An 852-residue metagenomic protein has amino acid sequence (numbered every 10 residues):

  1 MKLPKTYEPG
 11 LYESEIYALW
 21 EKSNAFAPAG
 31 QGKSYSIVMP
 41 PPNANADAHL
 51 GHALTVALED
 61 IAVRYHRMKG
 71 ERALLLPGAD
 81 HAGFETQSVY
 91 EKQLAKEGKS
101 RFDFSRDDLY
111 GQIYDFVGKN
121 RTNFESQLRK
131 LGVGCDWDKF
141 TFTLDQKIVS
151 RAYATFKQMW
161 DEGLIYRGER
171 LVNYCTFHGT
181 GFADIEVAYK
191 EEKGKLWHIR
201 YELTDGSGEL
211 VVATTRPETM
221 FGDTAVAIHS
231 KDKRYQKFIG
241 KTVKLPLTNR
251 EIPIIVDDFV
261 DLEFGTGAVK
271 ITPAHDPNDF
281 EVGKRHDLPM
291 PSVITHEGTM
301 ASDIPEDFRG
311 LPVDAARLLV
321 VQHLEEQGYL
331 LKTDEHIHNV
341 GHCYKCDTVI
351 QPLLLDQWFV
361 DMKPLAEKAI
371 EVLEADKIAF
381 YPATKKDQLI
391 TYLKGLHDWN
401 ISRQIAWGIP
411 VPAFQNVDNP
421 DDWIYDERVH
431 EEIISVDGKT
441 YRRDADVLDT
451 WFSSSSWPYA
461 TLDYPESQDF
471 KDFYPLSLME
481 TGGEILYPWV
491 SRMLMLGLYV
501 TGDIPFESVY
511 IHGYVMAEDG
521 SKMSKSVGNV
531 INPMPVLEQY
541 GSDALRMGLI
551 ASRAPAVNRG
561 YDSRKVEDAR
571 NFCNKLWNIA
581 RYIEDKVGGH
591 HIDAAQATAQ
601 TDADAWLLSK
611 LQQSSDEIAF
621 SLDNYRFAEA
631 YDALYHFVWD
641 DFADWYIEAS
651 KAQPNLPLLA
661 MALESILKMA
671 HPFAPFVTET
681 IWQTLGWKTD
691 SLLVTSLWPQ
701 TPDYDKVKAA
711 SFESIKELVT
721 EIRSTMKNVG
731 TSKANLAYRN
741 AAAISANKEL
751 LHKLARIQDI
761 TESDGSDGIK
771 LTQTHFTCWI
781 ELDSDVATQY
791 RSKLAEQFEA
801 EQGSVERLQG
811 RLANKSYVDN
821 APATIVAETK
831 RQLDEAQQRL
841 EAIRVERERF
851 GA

Functional and structural regions predicted by a protein language model:
M1-K231, I255, T272-R285, P289-I304 (+12 more regions): N-terminal, positively charged nucleic-acid-binding surface of large information/translation enzymes
M1-L3, P40-A48, R106-Y110, C135-F142 (+13 more regions): Glycine- and acidic
W20, K147-G179, E186-A188, R200-E202 (+4 more regions): Gly/Pro-rich turn-and-neighbor structural signature
A53-V63, E71, A79-D80, I148-R151 (+8 more regions): Structured ligand/cofactor/substrate-binding pocket environments in proteins
D80, T176, F182-A188, Q415 (+5 more regions): Acidic, turn-prone loop/beta-hairpin segments
L128, K345, N571-E584, D604-Q613 (+3 more regions): Core structural elements
H342-C346, V515-D519, M523-Q600, W687-T689 (+3 more regions): Catalytic adenosine-cofactor/nucleotide-binding cores of aminoacyl-tRNA synthetases and other
E567, L685-A852: C-terminal low-complexity, glycine/proline- and small-hydrophobic-enriched intrinsically disordered tails that act as
